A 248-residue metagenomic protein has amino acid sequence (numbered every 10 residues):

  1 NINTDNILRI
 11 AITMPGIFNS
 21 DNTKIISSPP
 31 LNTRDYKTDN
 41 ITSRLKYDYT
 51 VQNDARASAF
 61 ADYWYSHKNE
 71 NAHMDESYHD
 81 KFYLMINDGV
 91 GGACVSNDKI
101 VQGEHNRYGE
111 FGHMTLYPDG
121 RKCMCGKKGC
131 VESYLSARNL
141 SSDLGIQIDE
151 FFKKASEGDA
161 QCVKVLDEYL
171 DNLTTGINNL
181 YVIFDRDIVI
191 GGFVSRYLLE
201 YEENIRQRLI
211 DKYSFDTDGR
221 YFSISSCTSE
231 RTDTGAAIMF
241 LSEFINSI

Functional and structural regions predicted by a protein language model:
N1-L8, S43, Y47, S66-S77 (+2 more regions): ATP-binding/phosphotransfer module of carbohydrate and carboxylate kinases, centering on a glycine-rich
N6-G126, C130, S247-I248: Phosphate-binding/catalytic loop of phosphoryl-transfer enzymes
